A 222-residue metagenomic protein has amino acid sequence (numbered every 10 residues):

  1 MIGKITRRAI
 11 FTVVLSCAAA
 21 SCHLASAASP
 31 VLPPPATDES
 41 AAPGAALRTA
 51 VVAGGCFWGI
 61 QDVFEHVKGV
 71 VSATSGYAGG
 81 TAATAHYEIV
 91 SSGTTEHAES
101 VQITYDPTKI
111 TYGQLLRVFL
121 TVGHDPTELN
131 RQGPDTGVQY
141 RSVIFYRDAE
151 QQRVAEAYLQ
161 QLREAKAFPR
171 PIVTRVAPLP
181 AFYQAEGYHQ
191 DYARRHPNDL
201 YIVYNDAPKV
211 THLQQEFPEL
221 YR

Functional and structural regions predicted by a protein language model:
I2-I5, C17, S21-R222: Flexible coil/turn and secondary-structure edge motifs
T6-F11: N-terminal export leaders
